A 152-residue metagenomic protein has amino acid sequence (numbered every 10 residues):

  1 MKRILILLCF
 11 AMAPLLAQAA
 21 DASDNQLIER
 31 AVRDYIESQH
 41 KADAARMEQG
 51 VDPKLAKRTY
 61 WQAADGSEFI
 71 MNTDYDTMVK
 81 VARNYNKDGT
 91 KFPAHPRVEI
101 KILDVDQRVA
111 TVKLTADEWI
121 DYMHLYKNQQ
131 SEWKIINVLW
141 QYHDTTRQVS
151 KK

Functional and structural regions predicted by a protein language model:
M1-I4: Positively charged n-region of N-terminal signal peptides that target proteins for export
C9-Q18: Hydrophobic h-region of N-terminal signal peptides that target proteins for export in Gram-negative bacteria
A17-A45, Q49, P53, V149: Short, low-complexity N-terminal intrinsically disordered segments enriched in polar/charged residues
H40-V81: N-terminal, post-signal-peptide region of Sec/Tat-exported proteins
M47, L55, Y75, L139-K152: Ligand-binding grooves and catalytic loops that recognize ribose/phosphate and carbohydrate rings, and esterified lipid
V51-K54, W61, A116-E118, K127-Q129 (+1 more regions): A mature extracytoplasmic/lumenal domain signature
Y60, I70-W119: Surface-exposed, charged secondary-structure patches
T111, D121-R147: Short beta-strand edge/turn micro-motifs at domain boundaries
